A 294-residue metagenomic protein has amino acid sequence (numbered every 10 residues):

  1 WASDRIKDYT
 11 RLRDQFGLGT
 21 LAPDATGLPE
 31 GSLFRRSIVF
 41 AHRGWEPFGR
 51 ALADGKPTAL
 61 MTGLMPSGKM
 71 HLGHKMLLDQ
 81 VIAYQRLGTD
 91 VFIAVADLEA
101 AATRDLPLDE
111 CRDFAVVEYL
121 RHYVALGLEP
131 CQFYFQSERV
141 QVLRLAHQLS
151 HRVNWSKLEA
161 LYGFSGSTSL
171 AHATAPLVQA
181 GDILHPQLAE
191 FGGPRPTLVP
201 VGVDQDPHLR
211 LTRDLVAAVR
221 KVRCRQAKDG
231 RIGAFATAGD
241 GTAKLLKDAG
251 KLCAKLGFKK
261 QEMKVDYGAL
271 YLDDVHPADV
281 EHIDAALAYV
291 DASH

Functional and structural regions predicted by a protein language model:
W1-M65, D214-H294: Non-catalytic terminal extensions that flank enzyme cores
L28-A100, V199-V203: N-terminal catalytic cores of NTP/NDP-binding nucleotidyl/phosphoryl-transfer enzymes
A100-R104, R139-A146, P186-Q187, P207-R210 (+1 more regions): Short, well-ordered, mixed-charge alpha-helical segments that flank or form enzyme active sites
D109-C111, A160-A171, R195-D206: Flexible, glycine/proline-enriched loop segments at strand-loop-helix junctions that form or flank small-ligand binding
E110-F135: A glycine-rich helix N-cap at a beta->alpha junction
Y123, G166-H185, G202-V203: Domain-scale recognition of functional cores that engage charged ligands
L126-G163, A173: Active-site-adjacent helix/loop patches that line small-molecule binding or acyl-intermediate pockets
Q187, G192-P200, Q205-C224: Charge-rich, well-structured scaffold segments of protease-associated domains
